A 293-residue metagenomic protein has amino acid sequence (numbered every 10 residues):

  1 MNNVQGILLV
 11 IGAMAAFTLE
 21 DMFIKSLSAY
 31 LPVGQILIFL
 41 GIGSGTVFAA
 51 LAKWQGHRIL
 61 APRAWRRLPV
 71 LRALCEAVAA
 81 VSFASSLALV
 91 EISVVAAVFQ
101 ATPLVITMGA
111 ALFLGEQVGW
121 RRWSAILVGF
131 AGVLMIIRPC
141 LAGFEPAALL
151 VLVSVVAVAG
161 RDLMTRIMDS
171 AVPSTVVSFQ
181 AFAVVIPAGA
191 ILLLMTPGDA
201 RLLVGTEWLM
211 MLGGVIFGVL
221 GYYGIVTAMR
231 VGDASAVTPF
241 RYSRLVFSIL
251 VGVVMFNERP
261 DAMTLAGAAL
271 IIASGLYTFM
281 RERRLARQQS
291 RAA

Functional and structural regions predicted by a protein language model:
M1-A15, G45-L71, W120, A183-L212 (+2 more regions): Membrane-interface interhelical linkers
M14-T18, A49, A73-V81, P103-M108 (+7 more regions): Hydrophobic/small/kink-forming positions within alpha-helical transmembrane segments of polytopic membrane proteins
M22-K25, V33-G34, F48, A142-L203 (+2 more regions): Transmembrane alpha-helical segments that form core, pore/gating elements of small-molecule transporters/exporters
G56-S93, F99, M135, I216-V231: Specific transmembrane alpha-helical segments of multi-pass solute transporters/efflux pumps, especially DMT/EamA
S85, T102-S124, V246-L265: C-terminal transmembrane-helix exit sites in multi-pass transporters
V95-A101, M168, V172-V184, Y222-V254: Helix-helix packing/entry segments at the starts of transmembrane helices
R121-I137, S154, M263-E282: Hydrophobic transmembrane alpha-helices of multi-pass small-molecule transport proteins
V246-A293: C-terminal-most transmembrane helix of multi-pass membrane proteins
